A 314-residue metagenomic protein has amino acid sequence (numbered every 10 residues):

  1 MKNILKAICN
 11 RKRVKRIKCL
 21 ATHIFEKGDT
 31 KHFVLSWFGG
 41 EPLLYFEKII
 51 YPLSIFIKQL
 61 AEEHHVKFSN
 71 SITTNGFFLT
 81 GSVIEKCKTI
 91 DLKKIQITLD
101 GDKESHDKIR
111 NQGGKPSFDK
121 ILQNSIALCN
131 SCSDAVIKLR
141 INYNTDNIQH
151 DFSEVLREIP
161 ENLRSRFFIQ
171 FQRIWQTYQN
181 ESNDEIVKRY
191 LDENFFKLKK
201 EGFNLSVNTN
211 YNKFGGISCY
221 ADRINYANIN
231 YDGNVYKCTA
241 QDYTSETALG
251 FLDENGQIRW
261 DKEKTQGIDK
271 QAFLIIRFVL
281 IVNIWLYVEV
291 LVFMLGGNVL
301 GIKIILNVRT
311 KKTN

Functional and structural regions predicted by a protein language model:
M1-F171: Conserved glycine-rich "GG(E/T)P / GGGxP" loop and the immediately following alpha-helix in the radical SAM core
E104-K108, R166-V187, S206-S218, D242-A248: Flexible glycine/acidic-rich beta-alpha junction loops that bind and position SAM and/or redox cofactors in anaerobic
E185-K213, A240-Y287: C-terminal accessory region of radical SAM enzymes
Y220-I224: Short, small/polar residue-rich loop motifs at catalytic or cofactor-binding pockets
Y231: Short, ordered coil/turn segments that flank beta-strands lining enzyme active or ligand-binding pockets
L274-N314: Radical SAM enzyme core and accessory elements
